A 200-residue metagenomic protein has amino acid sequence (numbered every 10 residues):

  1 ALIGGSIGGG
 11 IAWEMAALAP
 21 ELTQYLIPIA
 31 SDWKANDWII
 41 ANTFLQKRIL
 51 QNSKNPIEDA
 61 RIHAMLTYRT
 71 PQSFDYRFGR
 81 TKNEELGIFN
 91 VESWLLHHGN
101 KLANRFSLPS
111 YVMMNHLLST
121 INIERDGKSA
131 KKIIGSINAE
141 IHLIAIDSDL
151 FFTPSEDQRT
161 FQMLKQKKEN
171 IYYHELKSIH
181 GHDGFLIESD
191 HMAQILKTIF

Functional and structural regions predicted by a protein language model:
A1-D37: Conserved hydrolase catalytic core segment
L22-K101: Alpha/beta-hydrolase-fold enzymes
H97-H98, M113-I133: Active-site nucleophile elbow and catalytic-triad environment of alpha/beta-hydrolase enzymes
A130-I134, S148, I171-H174: Substrate-recognition/cap regions that form aromatic- and gly/pro-loop-enriched pockets for small-molecule ligands
I134-N138, L164-K167: Short, conserved loop/helix-junction motifs that constitute active-site signature segments in enzyme catalytic cores
I137, L143-A145: Short beta-strand/loop motif that positions the catalytic acidic residue of the alpha/beta-hydrolase fold
L150-R159: Conserved alpha/beta-hydrolase "acid-adjacent" motif
Q158-F200: Catalytic active-site module of serine/aspartate enzymes centered on a nucleophile-bearing elbow/loop
